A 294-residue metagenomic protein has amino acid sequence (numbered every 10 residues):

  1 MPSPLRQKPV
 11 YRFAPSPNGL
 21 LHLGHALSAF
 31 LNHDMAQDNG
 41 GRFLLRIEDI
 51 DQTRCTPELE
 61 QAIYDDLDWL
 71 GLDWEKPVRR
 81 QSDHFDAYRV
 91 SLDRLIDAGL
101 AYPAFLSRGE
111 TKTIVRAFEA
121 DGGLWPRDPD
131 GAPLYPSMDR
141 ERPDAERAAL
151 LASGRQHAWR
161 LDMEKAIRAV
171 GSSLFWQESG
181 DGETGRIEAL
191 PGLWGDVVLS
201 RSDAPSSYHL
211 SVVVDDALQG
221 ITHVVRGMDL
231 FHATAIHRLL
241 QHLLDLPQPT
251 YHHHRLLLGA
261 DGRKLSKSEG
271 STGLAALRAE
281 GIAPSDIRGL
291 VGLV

Functional and structural regions predicted by a protein language model:
M1-L124, V225-D229, A233-L246: N-terminal Rossmann-like or analogous alpha/beta NTP/dinucleotide-binding catalytic cores that position adenine
M1-L20, D38, F43, E146-A152 (+2 more regions): Non-catalytic terminal extensions that flank enzyme cores
E75-K76, Q248-Y251, S285-I287: Short, surface-exposed acidic
G109-S266, G273-R278: Active-site cores that bind ATP or allylic diphosphates and position pyrophosphate for catalysis
